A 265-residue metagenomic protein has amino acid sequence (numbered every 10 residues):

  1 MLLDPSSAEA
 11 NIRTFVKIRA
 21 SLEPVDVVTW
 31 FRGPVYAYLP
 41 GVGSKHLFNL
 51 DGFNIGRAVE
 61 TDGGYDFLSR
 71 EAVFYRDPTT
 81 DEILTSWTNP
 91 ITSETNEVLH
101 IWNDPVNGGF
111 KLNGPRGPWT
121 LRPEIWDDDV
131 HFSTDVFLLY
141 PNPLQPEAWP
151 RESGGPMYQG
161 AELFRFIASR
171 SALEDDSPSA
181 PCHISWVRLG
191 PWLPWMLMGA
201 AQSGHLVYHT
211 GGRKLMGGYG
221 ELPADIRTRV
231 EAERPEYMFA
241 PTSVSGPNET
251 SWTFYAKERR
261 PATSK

Functional and structural regions predicted by a protein language model:
M1-P78, T85, Y208-K265: N-terminal segment immediately downstream of the Sec signal-peptide cleavage site in secreted/extracellular proteins
P24, S69, N96, A180 (+1 more regions): Generic detection of intrinsically disordered/low-complexity segments and helix-coil linkers/edges
V42-D175: Predominantly extracellular/secreted and cell-surface proteins with exposed, flexible low-complexity segments
F132-K265: A eukaryote-biased signal for long
